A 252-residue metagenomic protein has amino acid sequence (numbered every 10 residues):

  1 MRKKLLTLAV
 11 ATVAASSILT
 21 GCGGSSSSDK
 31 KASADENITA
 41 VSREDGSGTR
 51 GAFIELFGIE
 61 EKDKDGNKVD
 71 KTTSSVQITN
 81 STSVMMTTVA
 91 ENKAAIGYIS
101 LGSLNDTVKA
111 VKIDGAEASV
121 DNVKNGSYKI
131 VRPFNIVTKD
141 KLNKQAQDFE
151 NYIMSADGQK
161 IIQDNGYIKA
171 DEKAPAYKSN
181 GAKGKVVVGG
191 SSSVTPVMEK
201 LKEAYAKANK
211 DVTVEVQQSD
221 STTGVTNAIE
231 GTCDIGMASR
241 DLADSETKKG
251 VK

Functional and structural regions predicted by a protein language model:
M1-A9: Bacterial N-terminal signal peptides that target proteins for export
T12-V13: Repetitive helical segments and hydrophobic/amphipathic motifs
S16-G21: C-terminal motif of bacterial Sec signal peptides marking the signal peptidase cleavage site
G23-V251: Exported/periplasmic ABC-transporter solute-binding proteins
